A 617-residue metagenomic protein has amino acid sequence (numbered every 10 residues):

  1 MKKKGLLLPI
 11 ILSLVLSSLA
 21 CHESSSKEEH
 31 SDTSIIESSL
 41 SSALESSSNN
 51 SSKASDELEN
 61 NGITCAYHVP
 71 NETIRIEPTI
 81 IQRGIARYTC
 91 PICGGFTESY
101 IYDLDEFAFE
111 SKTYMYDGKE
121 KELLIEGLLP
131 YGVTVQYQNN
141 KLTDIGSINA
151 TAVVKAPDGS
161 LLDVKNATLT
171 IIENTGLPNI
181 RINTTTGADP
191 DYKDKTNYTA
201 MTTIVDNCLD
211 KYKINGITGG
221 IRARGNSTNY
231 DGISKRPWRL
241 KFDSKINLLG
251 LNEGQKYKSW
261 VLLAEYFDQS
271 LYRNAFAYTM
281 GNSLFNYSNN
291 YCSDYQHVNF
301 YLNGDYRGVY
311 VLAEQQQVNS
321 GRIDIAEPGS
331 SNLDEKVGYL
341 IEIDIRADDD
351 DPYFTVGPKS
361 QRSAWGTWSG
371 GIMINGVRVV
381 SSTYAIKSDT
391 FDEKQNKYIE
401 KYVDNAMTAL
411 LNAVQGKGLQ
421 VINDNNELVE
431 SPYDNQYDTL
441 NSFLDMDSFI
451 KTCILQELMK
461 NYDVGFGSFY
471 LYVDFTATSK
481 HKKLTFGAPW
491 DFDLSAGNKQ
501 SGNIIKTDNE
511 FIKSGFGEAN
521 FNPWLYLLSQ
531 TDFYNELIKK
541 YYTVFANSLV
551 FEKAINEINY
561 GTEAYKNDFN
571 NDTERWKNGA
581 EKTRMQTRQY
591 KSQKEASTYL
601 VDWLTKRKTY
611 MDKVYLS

Functional and structural regions predicted by a protein language model:
K4-E23: Sec-dependent N-terminal signal peptides of Gram-positive bacterial secreted proteins and lipoproteins
H22-S41: Short, low-complexity, disordered segments immediately C-terminal to signal peptides in bacterial exported proteins
I36, A43, K53-E106, G146-S147 (+1 more regions): Thrombospondin type-1
V69-R87, L129-I171: Serine/threonine-rich, repeat-prone extracellular segments and beta-strand-based repeat modules of secreted/surface
D105-L129: Solvent-exposed, low-complexity, repeat-rich "mucin-like" stalks and linkers
F109, I125, I172-F276: Conserved NTP-binding catalytic cores of kinases and kinase-like/nucleotidyltransferase enzymes across multiple kinase
G219, N229, I233, G376-F466 (+3 more regions): Middle-to-C-terminal accessory/interaction subdomains
I246-N247, Q255-Y266, S288-Y291, Y306-K451: Internal "kinase-insert"/substrate-recognition segments embedded within catalytic cores of ATP-dependent enzymes
